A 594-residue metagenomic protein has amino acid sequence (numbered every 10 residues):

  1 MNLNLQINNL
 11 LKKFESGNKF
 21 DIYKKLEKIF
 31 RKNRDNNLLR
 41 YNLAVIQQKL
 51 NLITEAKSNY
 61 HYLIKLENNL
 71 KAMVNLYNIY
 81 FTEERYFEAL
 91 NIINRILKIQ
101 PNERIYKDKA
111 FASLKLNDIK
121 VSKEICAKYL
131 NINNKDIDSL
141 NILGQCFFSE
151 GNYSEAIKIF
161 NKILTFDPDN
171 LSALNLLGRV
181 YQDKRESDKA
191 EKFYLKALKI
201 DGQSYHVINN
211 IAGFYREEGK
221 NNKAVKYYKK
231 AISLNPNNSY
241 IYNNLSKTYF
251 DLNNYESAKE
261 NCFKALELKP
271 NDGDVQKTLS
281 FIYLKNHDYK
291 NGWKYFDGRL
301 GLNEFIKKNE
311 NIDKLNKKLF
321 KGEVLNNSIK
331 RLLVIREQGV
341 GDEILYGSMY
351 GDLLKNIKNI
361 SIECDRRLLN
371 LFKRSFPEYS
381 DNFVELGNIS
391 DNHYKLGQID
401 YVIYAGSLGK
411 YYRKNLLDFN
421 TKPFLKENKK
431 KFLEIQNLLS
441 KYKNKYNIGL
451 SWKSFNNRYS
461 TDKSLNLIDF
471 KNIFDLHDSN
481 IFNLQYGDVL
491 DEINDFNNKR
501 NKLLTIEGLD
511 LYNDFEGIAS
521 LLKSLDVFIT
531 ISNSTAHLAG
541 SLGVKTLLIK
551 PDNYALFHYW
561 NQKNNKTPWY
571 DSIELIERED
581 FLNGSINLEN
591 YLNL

Functional and structural regions predicted by a protein language model:
M1-V527, S532-L594: Alpha-helical solenoid repeat scaffolds of the TPR/TPR-like class and their adjacent stem/linker regions that mediate
